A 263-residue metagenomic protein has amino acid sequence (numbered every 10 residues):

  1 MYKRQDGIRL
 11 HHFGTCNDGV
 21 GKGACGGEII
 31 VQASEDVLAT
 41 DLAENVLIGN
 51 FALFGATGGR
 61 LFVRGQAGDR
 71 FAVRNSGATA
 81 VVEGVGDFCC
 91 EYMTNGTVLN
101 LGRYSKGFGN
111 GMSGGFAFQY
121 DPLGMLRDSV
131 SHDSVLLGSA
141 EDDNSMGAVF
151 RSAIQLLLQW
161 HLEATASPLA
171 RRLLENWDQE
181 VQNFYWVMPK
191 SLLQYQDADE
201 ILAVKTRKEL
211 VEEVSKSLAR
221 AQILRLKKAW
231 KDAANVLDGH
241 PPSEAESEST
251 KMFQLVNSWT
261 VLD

Functional and structural regions predicted by a protein language model:
K3-L262: Long, distal/terminal scaffolding or interaction modules with repetitive or compositionally biased sequence
